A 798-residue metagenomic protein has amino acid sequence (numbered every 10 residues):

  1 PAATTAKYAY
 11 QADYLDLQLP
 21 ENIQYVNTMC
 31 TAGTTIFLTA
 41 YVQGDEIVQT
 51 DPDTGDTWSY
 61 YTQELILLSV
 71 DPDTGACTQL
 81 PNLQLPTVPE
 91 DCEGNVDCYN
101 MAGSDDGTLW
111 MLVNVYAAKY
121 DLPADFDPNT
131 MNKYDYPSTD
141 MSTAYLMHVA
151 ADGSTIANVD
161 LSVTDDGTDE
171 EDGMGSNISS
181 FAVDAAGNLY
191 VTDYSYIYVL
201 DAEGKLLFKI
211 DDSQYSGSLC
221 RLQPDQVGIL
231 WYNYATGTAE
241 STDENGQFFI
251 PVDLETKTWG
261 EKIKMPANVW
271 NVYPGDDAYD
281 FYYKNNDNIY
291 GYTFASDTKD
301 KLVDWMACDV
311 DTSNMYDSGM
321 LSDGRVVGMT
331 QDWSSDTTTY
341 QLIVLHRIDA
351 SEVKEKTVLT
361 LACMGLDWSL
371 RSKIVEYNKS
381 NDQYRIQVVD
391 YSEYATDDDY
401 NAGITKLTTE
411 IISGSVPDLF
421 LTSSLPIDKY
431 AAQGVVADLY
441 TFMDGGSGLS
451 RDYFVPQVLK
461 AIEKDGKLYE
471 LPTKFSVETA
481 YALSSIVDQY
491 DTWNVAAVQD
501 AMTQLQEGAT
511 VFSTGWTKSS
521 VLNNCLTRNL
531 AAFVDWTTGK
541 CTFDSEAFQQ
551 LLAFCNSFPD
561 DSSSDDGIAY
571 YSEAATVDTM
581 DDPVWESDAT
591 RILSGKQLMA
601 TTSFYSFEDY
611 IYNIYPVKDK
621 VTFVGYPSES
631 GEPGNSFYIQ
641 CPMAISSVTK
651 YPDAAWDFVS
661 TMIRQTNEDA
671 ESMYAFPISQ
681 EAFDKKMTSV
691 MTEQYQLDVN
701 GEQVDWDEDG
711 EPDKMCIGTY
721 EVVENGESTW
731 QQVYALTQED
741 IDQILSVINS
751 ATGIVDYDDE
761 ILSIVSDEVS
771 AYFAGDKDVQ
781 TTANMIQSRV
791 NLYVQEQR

Functional and structural regions predicted by a protein language model:
P1-Y60, L68, G75, M101 (+8 more regions): Conserved N-terminal structural module of periplasmic/extracytoplasmic solute-binding proteins
L15-L19, A76-G94, I156-M174, Q214 (+2 more regions): Surface-exposed loop and turn segments in beta-propeller and other repeat-based domains that flank or scaffold
D71, C77, E463-V577, S647-D653 (+1 more regions): Helix-loop-helix "hinge/cap" segment bordering the ligand-binding cleft or interdomain interface
L425-T479, A496-A497, T622-P627: Hinge/lid segment of periplasmic solute-binding proteins
Y440-Y453, A531-A553, G625-S636, G775: Short, solvent-exposed loop/beta-turn-alpha elements that line the ligand-binding surface or hinge of extracytoplasmic
E507, V659-L697, G701, P712: Periplasmic-binding protein-like
P559-D657, P677, E681-D684: Extracytoplasmic/periplasmic substrate-binding proteins
F637, G701-V790: C-terminal capping/gating helix-and-loop segments adjacent to ligand/active sites or protein-protein/ligand interfaces
